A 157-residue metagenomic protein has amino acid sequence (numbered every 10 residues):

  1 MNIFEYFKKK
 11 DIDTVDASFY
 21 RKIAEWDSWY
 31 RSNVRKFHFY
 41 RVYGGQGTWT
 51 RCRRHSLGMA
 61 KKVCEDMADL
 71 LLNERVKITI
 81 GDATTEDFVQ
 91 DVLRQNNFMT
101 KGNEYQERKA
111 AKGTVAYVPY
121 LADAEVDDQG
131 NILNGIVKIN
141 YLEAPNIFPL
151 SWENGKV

Functional and structural regions predicted by a protein language model:
M1-L142, I147: Extended, helix-rich architectural segments
L150-V157: Short, intrinsically disordered, charge-balanced linker/junction segments flanking boundaries in proteins
